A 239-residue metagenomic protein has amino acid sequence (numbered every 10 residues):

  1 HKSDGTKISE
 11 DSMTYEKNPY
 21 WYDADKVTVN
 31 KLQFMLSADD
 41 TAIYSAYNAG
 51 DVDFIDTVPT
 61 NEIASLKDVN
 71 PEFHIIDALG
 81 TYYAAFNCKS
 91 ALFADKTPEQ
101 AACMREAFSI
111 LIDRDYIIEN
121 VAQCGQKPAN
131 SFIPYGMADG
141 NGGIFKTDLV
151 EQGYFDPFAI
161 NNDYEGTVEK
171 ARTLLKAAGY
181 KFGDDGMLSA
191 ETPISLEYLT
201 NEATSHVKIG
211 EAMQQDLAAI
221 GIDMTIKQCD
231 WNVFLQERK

Functional and structural regions predicted by a protein language model:
K7-D11, N161-V168, A178-K239: Ligand/substrate-recognition segments at binding pockets and active sites
Y15-S65, Q214, D223-T225, D230: Ligand-site clamp/hinge motif
E16-Y22, L79-M104, L111, N120: A bilobed periplasmic-binding-protein/Venus flytrap-type ligand-binding module shared by bacterial periplasmic
Y20, N48, V52, K67-D68 (+6 more regions): Sec-exported extracytoplasmic/periplasmic mature domains
Q33, D51, A91-P98, M104-A107 (+2 more regions): Second-shell loop/turn segments in exported
I43-Y44, M104-R105, F234-R238: Short, hydrophobic alpha-helical packing/hinge segments within bilobed ligand-binding/sensory domains
I63-D77: Ligand-binding "clamshell"
K127-A178, N201-V207: Structural transition elements
